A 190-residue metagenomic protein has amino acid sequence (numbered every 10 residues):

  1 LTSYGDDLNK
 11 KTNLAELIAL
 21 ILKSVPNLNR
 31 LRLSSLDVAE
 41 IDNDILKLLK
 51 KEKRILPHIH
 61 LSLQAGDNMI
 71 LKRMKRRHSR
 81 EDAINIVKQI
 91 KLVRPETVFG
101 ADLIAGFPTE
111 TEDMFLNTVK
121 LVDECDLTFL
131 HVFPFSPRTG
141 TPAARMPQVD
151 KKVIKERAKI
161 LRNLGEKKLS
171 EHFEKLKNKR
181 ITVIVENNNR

Functional and structural regions predicted by a protein language model:
L1-E110: Conserved SAM/AdoMet-binding glycine-rich loop
A15, A19, I84, L116-V119 (+1 more regions): Generic alpha-helical structural signal
I21, I90, V122, L161-G165: Hydrophobic alpha-helical packing residues
S24, E52, C125, L164 (+1 more regions): Change "in soluble alpha/beta enzymes" to "in soluble alpha/beta proteins
L61, D102, V122, L130 (+1 more regions): Hydrophobic, well-ordered secondary-structure elements that form the walls of internal hydrophobic environments
L63-D67, P134-S136, N189: Short, small-residue-rich loop/turn micro-motifs
V93, D113, N117-A158: C-terminal, non-catalytic macromolecule-binding modules
P137, R145-R190: Terminal RNA-binding accessory module
